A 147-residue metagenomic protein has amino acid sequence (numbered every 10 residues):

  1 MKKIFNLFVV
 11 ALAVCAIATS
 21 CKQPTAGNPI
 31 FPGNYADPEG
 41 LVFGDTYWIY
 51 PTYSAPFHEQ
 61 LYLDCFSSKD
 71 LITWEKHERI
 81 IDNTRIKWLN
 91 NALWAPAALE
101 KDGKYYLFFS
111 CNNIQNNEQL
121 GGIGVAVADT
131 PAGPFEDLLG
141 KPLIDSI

Functional and structural regions predicted by a protein language model:
M1-T25: Bacterial Sec-dependent N-terminal signal peptides
C21-I147: Carbohydrate-active catalytic/glycan-binding domains of CAZyme proteins, especially the secreted or lumenal ectodomains
